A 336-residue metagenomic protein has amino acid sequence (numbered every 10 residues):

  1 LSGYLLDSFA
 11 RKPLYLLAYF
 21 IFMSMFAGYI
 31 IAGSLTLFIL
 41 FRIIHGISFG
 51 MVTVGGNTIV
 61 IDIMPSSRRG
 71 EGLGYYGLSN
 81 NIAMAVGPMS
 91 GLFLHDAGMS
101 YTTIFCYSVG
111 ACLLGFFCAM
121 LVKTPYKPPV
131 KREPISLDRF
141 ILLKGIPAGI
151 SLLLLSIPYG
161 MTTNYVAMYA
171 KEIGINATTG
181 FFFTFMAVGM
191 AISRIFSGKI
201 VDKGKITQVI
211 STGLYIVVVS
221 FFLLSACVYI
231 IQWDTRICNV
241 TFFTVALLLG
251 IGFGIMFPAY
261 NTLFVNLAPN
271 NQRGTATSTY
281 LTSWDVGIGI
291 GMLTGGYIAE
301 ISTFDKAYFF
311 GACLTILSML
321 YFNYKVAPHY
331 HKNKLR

Functional and structural regions predicted by a protein language model:
L1-A10, R194-K205: Helix-to-loop junctions at the C-terminal end of transmembrane segments in multipass secondary transporters
A10, I31-L37, K205, C227-V228 (+1 more regions): Helix-breaking motifs and short loop linkers at transmembrane-helix boundaries and internal kinks in secondary membrane
P13-A27, Q208-L223: Structural signature of the two symmetry-related core transmembrane helices
T36-I44, V240-L248: Paired small-residue
F41-S79: Cytoplasmic helix-loop-helix junction between adjacent transmembrane helices in 12-TM secondary transporters
Y75-M120: Helix-loop-helix hairpin linking two adjacent transmembrane segments in secondary transporters
V109-P128, Y321-V326: C-terminal membrane-cytosol helix-exit motif in multi-pass small-molecule transporters
T124-S151: Juxtamembrane intracellular "pre-TM" segments in multi-pass secondary transporters
